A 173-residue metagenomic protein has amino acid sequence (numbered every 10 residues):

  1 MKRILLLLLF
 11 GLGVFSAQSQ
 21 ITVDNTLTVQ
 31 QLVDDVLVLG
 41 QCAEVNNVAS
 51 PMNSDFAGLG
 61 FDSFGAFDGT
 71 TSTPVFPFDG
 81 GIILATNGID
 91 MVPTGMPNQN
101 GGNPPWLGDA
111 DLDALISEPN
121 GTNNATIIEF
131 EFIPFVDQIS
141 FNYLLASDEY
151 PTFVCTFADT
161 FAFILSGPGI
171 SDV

Functional and structural regions predicted by a protein language model:
M1-N25: Bacterial Sec-dependent N-terminal signal peptides
Q20-V173: Aromatic (Trp/Tyr/Phe) and Gly/Pro-enriched flexible surface segments
